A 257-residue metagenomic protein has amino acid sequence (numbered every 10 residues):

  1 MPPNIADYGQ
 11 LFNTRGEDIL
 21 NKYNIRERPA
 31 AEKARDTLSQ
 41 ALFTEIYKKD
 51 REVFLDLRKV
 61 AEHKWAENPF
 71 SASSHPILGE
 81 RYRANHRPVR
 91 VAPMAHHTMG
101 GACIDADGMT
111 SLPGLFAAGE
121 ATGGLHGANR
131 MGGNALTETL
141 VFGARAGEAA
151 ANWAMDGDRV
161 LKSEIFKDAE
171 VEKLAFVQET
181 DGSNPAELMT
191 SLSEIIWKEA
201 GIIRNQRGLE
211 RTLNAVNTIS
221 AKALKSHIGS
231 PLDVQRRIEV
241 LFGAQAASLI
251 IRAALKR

Functional and structural regions predicted by a protein language model:
M1-Y82, R87, A149-M155: An anion/pyrophosphate-binding glycine-rich loop and adjacent beta-alpha core in soluble alpha-beta enzymes
F12-N21, R28, H97, C103-A117 (+1 more regions): Glycine- and aromatic-enriched mobile tails/lids
F43-V53, L57-A61, A66, A92 (+2 more regions): Short, intrinsically disordered, charge-balanced linker/junction segments flanking boundaries in proteins
H63, H75, H86, H96-H97 (+2 more regions): Histidine (H) residue identity feature
P76-L112: FAD/FMN-dependent oxidoreductases across multiple families
